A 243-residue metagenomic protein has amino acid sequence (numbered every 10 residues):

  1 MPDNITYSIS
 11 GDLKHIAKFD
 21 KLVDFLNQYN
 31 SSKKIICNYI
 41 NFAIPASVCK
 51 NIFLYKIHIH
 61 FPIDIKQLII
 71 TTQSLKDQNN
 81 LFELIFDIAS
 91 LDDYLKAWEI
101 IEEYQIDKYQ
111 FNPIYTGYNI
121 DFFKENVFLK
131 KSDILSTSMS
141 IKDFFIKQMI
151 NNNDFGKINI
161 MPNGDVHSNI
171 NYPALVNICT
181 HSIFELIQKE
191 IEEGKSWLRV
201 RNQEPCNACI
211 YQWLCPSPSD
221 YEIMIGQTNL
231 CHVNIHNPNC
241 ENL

Functional and structural regions predicted by a protein language model:
M1-D12, I16-Y29, K33, A208: Long, charge-rich, low-complexity alpha-helical segments
P2-T6, S31-S32, L54, N79-E83 (+2 more regions): A broad structural signal for short, well-ordered beta-strand segments within beta-sheet-rich domains
S8-A17, I35-A43, K56-K66, L84-D92 (+1 more regions): Structural motif
F25-Y29, I44-L54, L68-N79, I101-Y104: Acidic (Asp/Glu)-rich catalytic clusters
A46, I70, L95-A97, N169-N171 (+2 more regions): A short acidic (Asp/Glu
Q67, S74-E83, I88-F122, Q227-L243: Non-catalytic interaction/Regulatory regions outside core domains
I100-Y172, L214: A C-terminal junction/extension of Radical SAM enzymes
L175-L243: Flexible mid-to-C-terminal extensions adjoining Fe-S/redox cofactors in radical SAM and related proteins
